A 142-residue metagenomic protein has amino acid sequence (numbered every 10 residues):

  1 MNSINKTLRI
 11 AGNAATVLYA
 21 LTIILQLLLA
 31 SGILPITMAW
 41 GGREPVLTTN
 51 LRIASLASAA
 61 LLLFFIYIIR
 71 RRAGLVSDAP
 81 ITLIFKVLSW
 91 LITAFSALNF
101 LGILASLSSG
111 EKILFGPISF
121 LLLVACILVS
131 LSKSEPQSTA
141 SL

Functional and structural regions predicted by a protein language model:
N2-N13, A30-A54, A73-V76: Interfacial loop at the N-terminal end of multi-pass membrane proteins
I10-Q26, F115-F120: Alpha-helical transmembrane segments of integral membrane proteins, especially early/N-terminal helices
L27, F100-L104, I127: Alpha-helical transmembrane segments of multipass membrane proteins
T49-A60, K112-L121: Membrane-interface loop-to-helix entry segments
I68-G102: Mid-chain, well-packed structural core segment of small domains
L98-F115: Membrane-helix boundary connector in multi-pass membrane proteins
L122-T139: Membrane-water interface at the C-terminal end of transmembrane alpha helices
